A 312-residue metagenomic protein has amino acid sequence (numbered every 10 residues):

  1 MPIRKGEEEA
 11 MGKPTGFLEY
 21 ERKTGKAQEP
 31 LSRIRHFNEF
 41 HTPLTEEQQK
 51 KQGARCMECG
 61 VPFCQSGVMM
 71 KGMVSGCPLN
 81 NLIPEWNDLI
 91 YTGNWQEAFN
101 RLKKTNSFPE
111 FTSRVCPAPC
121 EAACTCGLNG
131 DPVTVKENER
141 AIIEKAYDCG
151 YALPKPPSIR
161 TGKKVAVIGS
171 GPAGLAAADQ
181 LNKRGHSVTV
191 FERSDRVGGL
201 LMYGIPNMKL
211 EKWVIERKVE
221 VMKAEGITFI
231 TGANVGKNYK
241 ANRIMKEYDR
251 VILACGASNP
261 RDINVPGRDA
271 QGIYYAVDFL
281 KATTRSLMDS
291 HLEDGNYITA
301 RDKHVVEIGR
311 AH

Functional and structural regions predicted by a protein language model:
M1-E47, E139-H312: Residues forming the flavin
R35-Q48, V74-S75, L79-R114, A118 (+2 more regions): Ferredoxin-type iron-sulfur electron-transfer modules in oxidoreductases and energy-metabolism complexes
L44-C59: N-terminal amphipathic, basic-rich helices that act as targeting or association modules
K51, L79, N100, M202 (+1 more regions): Phosphate-coordinating loops and pocket residues in cytosolic domains that bind phosphorylated ligands
C56-C59, C64-V68, M73, C77-N80 (+3 more regions): Short cysteine clusters
P84, Q96, A122, R261 (+1 more regions): Glycine-centered loop/turn positions within well-structured domains that cap or flank conserved ligand/cofactor-binding
C116-D131, E247-A254: Hydrophobic or amphipathic alpha-helical targeting/insertion segments
